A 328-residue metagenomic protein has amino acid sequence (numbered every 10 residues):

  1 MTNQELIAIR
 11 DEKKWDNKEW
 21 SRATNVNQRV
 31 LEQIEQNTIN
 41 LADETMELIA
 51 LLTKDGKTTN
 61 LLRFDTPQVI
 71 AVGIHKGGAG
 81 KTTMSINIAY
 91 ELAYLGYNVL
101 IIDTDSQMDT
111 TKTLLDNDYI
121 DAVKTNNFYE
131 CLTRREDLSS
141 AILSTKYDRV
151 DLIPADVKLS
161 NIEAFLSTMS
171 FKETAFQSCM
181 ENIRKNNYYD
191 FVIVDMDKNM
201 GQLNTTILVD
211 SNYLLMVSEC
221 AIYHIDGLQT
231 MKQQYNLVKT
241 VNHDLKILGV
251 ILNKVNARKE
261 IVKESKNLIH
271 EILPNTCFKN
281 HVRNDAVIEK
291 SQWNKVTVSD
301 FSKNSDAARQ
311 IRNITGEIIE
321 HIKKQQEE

Functional and structural regions predicted by a protein language model:
Q4-I9, W15-K18, Q28-R29, Q33-E47 (+1 more regions): P-loop NTP-binding core
E12, A23: Residues within the alpha-helical elements of helix-turn-helix
